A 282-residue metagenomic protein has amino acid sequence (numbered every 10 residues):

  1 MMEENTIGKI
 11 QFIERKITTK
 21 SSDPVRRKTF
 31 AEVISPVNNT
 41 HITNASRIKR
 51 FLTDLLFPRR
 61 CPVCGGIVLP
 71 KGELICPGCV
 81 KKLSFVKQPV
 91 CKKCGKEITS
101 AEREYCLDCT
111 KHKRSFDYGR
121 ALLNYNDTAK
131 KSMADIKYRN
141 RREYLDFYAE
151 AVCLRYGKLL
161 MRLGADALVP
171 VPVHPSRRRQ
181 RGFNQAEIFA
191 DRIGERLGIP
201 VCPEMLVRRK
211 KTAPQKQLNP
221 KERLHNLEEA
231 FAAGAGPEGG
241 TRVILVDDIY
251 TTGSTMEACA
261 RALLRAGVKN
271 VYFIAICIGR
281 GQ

Functional and structural regions predicted by a protein language model:
M2-Q282: Glycine-rich phosphate/pyrophosphate-handling loop used in enzymes and phosphotransfer proteins
